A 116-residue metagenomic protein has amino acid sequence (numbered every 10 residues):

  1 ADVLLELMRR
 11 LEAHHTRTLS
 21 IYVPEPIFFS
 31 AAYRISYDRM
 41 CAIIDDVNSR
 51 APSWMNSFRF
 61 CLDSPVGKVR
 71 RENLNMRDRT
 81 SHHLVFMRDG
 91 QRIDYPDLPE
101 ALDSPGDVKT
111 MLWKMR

Functional and structural regions predicted by a protein language model:
A1-L11, V69-R70: Catalytic cores of alpha/beta
E12-R116: Auxiliary Fe-S-binding modules of radical SAM enzymes
